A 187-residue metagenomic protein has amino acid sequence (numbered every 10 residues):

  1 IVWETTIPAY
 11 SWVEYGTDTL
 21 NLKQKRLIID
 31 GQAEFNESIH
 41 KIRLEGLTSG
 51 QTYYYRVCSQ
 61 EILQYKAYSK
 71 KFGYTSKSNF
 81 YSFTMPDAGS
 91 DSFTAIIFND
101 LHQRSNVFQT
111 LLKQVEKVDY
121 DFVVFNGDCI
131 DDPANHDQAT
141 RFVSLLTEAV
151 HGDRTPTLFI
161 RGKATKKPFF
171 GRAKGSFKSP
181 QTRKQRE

Functional and structural regions predicted by a protein language model:
I1-I97, H102, K113-D119: Acidic, histidine-bearing metal-coordination/catalytic regions of metal-dependent phosphoesterases
S90-N106, L111-E187: Active-site neighborhood of divalent metal-dependent phosphoester/pyrophosphate hydrolases
